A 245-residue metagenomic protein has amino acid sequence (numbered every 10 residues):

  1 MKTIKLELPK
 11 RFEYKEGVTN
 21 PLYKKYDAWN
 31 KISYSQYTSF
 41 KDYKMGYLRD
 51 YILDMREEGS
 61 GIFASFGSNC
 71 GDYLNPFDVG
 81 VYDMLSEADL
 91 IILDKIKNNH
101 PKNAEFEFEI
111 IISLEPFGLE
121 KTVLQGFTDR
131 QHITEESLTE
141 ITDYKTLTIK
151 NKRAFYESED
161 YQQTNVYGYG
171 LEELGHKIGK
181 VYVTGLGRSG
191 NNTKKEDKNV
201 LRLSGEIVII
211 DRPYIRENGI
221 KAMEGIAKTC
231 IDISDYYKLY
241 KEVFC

Functional and structural regions predicted by a protein language model:
M1-I133: Metal-dependent nuclease catalytic cores that hydrolyze phosphodiester bonds in DNA/RNA, characterized by
L48-L53, K145-T146, L201-I207: Short acidic (Asp/Glu) and glycine-rich catalytic loops that position anionic groups and cofactors
L53, D78, T146-I149, E172-H176: Hydrophobic/aromatic-lined pockets within catalytic cores
D54, I111, L147-I149, G187-G190: Short, solvent-exposed loop/turn segments at secondary-structure junctions
N69, Q162-G170: Short amphipathic alpha-helical face segments that pack within enzyme cores and frequently flank/anchor catalytic
E105, H132, E140-D143, K180-G185: A structural signal for short, well-ordered beta-strand segments and their strand-loop junctions that often border
I112-Q163, L174: Non-catalytic protein-protein interaction segments used by genome-maintenance enzymes to assemble and couple activities
G170-C245: Metal-dependent nuclease catalytic regions and adjoining charged, substrate-binding loops involved in nucleic-acid end
